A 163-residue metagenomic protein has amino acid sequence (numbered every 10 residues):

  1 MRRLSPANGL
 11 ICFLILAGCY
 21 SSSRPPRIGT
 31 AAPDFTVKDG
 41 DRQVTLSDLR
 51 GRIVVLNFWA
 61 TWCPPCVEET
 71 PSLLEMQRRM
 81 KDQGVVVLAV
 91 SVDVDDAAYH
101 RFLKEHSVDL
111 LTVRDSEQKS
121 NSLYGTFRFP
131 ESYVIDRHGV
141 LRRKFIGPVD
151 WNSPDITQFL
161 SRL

Functional and structural regions predicted by a protein language model:
M1-A17: Sec-dependent bacterial lipoprotein signal peptides
C19-L46: N-terminal "domain-start" segment that seeds a small globular fold
A32-P33, V54, F129-E131: Short loop/turn microsegments at loop-to-beta-strand junctions
S47-P64: Short active-site neighborhood of thiol/selenol oxidoreductases, capturing the structured segment around
V55-N57, A89, V134: Hydrophobic beta-strand core positions in alpha/beta domains
E68-H106, S116-S122: Structural microenvironment flanking redox-active thiols in thiol-disulfide oxidoreductases
F102-V108, S116-F159: Thiol/disulfide oxidoreductase modules built on the thioredoxin-like
